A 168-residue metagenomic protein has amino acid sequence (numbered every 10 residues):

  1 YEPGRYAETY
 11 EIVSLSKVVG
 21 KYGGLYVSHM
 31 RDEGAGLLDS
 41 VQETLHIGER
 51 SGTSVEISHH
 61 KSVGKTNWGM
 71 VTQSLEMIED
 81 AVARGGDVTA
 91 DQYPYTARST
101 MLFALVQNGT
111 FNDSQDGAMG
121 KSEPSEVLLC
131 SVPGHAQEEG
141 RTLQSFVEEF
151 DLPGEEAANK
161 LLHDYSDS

Functional and structural regions predicted by a protein language model:
Y1-R50: Hydrophobic, small-residue-rich alpha-helical packing segments that form membrane-like cores
H46-E49, S54, H59-S168: Active-site neighborhoods of metal-dependent hydrolases
